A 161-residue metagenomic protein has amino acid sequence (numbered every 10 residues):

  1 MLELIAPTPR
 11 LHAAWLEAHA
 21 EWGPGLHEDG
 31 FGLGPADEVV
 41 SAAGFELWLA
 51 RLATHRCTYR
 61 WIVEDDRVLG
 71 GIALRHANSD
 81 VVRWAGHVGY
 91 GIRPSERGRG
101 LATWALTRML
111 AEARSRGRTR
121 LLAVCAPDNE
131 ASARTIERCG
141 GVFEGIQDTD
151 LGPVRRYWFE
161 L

Functional and structural regions predicted by a protein language model:
M1-H87, G91-P94, E112, E144 (+1 more regions): GNAT-family acyltransferases
R10, A14, W104, A131: Charged catalytic carboxylate motif
D66, G100, G117, N129: Conserved G/P- and acidic residue-centered "switch" motifs that form tight phosphate/ATP-binding loops in soluble
Y90-I92, G98-S115, A133-R138: Conserved acetyl-CoA-binding loop-helix of GNAT-fold acetyltransferases
A113-V124: Conserved GNAT acetyl-CoA-binding A-motif
A123-A133: Conserved beta-strand-loop-alpha-helix junction that forms the acyl-donor binding cleft
